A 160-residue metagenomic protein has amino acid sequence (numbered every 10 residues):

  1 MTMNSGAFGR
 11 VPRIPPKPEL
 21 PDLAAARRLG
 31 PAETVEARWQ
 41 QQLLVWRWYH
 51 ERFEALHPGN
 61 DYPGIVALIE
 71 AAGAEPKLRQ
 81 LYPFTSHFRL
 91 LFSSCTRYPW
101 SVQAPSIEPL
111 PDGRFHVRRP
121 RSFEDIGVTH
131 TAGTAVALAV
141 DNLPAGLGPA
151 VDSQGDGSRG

Functional and structural regions predicted by a protein language model:
M1-P15, R118-D156: Ampiphathic alpha-helical segments that act as solvent-exposed interaction surfaces
F8-Y98, S153-G160: Negatively charged, low-complexity tracts enriched in Asp/Glu with abundant Ser/Thr
A72, P105, T129: Aromatic/pi-system hotspot detector in well-structured domains
Y98-F123: Short aromatic-glycine-(Arg/Gly/Cys) micro-motifs in beta-strand/loop hairpins
